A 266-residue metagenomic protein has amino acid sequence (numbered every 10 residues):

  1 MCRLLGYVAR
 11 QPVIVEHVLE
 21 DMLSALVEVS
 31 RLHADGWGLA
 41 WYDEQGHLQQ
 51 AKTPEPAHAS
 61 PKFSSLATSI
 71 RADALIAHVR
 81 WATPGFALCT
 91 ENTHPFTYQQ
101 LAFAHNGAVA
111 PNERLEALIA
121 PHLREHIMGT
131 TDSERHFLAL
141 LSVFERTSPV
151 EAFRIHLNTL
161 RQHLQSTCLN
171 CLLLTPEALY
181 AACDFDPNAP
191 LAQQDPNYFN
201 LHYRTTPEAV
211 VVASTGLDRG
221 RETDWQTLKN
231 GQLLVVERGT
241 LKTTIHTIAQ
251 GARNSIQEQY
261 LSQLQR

Functional and structural regions predicted by a protein language model:
M1-E55, D186, G231-L233, G239-S255 (+1 more regions): Extreme N-terminus nucleophile/cap motif
C2, L101-P111: Conserved beta-strand-loop-short alpha-helix elements that form and flank the Mn2+/Mg2+-coordinating active site
E44-H47, E113-R124: Cytosolic regulatory regions built on CNB/CRP/Popeye-like sensor folds
P54-S65, H78-Q99, L118-L123: Short acidic (Asp/Glu) patches
P56-H58, D186-P190, D218-R219: Short, surface-exposed beta-strand-loop junctions and turns on beta-sheet-rich folds
I119-L141: Long, charge-dense
P149-F185: Catalytic core of PPM/PP2C metal-dependent serine/threonine phosphatase domains
A192-R238: A conserved acidic, glycine/proline-rich C-terminal tail/linker
